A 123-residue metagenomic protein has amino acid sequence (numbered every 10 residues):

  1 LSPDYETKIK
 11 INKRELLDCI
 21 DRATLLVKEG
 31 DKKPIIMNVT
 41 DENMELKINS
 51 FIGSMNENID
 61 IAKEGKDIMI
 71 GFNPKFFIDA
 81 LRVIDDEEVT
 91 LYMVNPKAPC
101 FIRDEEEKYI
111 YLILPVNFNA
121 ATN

Functional and structural regions predicted by a protein language model:
L1: Active-site loop ensemble at the mouth of alpha/beta enzyme cores that anchors a bound cofactor
D4-N123: DNA polymerase processivity clamps
